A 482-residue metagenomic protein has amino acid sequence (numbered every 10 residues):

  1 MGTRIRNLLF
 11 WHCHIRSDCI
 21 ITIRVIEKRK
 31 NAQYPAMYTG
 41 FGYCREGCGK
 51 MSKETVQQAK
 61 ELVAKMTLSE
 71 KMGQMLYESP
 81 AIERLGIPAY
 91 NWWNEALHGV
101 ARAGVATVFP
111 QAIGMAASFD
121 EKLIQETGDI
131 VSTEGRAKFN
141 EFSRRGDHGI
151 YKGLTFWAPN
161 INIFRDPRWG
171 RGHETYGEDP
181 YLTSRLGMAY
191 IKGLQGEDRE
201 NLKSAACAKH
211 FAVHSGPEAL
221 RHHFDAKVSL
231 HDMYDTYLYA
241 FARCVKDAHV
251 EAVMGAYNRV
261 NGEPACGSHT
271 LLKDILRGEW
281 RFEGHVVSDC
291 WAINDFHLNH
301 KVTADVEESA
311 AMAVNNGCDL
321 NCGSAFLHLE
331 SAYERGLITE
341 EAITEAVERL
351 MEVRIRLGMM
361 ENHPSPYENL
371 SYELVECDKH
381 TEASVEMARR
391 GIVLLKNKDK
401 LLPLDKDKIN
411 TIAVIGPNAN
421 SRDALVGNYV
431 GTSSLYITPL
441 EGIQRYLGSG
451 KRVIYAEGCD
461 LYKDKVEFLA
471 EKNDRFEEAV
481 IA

Functional and structural regions predicted by a protein language model:
R4-R6, R16, R24, R29 (+1 more regions): Basic polycationic patches enriched in arginine
I5-N7, Y38, D235, S268-H269: Generic N-terminal initiation segments characterized by hydrophobic and/or small/turn-forming residues
R16-D18, M37-Y38, G47, L194: Alpha-helical and His/Cys-centered functional microenvironments
K28-K50: Short, Lys/Arg-enriched N-terminal segments with co-localized hydrophobic residues within the first ~10-30 amino acids
Q33, C48-A482: Glycoside hydrolase catalytic-domain context in secreted enzymes
